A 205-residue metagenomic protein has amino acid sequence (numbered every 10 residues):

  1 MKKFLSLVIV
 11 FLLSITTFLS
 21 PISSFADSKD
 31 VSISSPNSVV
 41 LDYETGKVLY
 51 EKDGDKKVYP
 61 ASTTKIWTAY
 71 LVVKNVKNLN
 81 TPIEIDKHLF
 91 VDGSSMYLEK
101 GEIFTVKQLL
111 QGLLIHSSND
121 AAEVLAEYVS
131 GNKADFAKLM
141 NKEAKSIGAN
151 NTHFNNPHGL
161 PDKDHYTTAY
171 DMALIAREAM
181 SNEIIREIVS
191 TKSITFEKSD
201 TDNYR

Functional and structural regions predicted by a protein language model:
M1-L7: Positively charged n-region of N-terminal signal peptides that target proteins for export
I15-I33: Sec-dependent signal peptide cleavage junction
D27-E51, T81: A short, well-structured edge-of-sheet supersecondary motif
T45-G46, Y59-I83: Active-site SXXK
K74-H88, E183-T191: Short, well-structured active-site flanking segments
I85-K100, M140-H153: Active-site helix/loop module of the DD-peptidase/beta-lactamase fold, centered on the serine-lysine SxxK catalytic
D92-V124, Y204-R205: Conserved catalytic neighborhood of penicillin-recognizing serine enzymes
D120, V124-R205: A conserved catalytic-loop motif detector
